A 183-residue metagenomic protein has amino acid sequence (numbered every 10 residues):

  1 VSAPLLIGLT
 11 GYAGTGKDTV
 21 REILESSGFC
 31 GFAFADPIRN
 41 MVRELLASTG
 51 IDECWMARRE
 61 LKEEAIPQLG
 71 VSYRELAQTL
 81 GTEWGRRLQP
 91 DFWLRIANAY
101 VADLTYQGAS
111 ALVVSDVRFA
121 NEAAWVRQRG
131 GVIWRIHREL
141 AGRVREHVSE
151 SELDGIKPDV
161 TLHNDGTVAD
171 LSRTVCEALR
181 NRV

Functional and structural regions predicted by a protein language model:
S2-I7: Extreme N-terminal starter segment of soluble prokaryotic enzymes
L9, V114: Hydrophobic anchor at the beta1->P-loop junction of P-loop NTPases
T10-A13, A120-V183: Small-molecule kinase domains that catalyze NTP-dependent phosphoryl transfer to phosphate-bearing small molecules
K17: Conserved lysine of the Walker
V20-R21: Post-Walker A alpha-helix
L24, V42, A97, E122-V126: Hydrophobic packing residues within well-ordered alpha-helices of enzyme cores
E25-F32: Post-Walker A helix-loop "phosphate-sensing" segment adjacent to the P-loop in P-loop NTPases
D36-A109: ATP-dependent small-molecule kinase phosphotransfer cores that center on conserved nucleotide phosphate-binding segments
